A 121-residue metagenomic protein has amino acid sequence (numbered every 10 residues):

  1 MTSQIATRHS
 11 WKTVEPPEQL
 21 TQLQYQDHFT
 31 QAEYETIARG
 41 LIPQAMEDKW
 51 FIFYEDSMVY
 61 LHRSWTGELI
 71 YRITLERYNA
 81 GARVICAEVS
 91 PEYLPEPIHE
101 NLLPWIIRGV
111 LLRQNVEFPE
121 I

Functional and structural regions predicted by a protein language model:
M1-M58: Negatively charged, low-complexity tracts enriched in Asp/Glu with abundant Ser/Thr
F53, H62, E88: Residues in well-ordered beta-strands of folded domains
Y54-S57, E76-R83: A short, structured loop/turn motif at beta-sheet edges
V59-R77: Canonical SH2 domain fold
G81-I121: Polybasic, proline/glycine-rich intrinsically disordered low-complexity segments
